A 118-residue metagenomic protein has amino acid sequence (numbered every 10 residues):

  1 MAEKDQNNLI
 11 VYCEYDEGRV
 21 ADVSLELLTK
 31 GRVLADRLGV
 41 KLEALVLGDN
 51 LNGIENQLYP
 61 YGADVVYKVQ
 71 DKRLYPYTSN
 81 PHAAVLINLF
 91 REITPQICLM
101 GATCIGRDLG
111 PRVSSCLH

Functional and structural regions predicted by a protein language model:
M1-L117: N-terminal glycine-rich FAD/FM-binding segment characteristic of electron-transfer flavoproteins
